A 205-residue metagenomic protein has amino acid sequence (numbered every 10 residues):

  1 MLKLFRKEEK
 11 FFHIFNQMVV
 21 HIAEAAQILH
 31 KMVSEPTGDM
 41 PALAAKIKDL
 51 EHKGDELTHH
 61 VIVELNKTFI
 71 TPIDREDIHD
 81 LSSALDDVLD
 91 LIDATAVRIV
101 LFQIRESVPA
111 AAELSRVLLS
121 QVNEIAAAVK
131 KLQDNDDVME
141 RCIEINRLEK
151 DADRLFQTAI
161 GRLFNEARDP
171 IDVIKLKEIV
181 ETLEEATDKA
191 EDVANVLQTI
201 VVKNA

Functional and structural regions predicted by a protein language model:
M1-A205: Cytosolic, long alpha-helical scaffolding segments
